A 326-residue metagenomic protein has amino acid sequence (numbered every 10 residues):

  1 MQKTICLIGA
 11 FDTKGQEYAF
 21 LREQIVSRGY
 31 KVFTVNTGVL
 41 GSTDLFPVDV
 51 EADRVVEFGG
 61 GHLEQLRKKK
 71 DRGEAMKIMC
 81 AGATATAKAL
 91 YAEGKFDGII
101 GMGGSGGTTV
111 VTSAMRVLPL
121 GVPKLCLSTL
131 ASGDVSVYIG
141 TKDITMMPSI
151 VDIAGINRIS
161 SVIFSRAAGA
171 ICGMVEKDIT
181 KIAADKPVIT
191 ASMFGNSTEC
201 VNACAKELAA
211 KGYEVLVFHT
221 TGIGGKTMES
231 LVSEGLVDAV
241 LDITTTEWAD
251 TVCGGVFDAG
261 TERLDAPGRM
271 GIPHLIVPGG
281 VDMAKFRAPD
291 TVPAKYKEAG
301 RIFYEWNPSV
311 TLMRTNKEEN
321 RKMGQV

Functional and structural regions predicted by a protein language model:
M1-T43, G98, T108-V117, G121-C126: N-terminal phosphate-binding or glycine-rich loops at protein starts, especially the Walker A/P-loop of NTPases
A10-Q16, D97-V111, T190-V201, T221-I223 (+2 more regions): Gly/Ser/Thr-rich loops at beta-strand to alpha-helix junctions that form or flank small-molecule/cofactor-binding
K14-E23, F33, V39-V50, A184-K226 (+1 more regions): Glycine-rich phosphate/diphosphate-binding loop of Rossmann-like nucleotide-binding domains
F46-K95: Phosphate/nucleotide-donor binding subsite
R67-K69, D134-N196, K322-Q325: Cap/lid and interdomain-hinge subdomains that line or gate substrate/regulatory clefts in soluble alpha/beta enzymes
G98-G101, V110-I139, P148, L216-T220 (+1 more regions): Short, acidic/small-residue loops that bind anionic groups at enzyme active sites
A209-L264: Acidic, glycine-rich loop-and-beta core segments that form the ion-binding/anion-interacting portion of active sites
T246-V326: A glycine- and small/hydrophobic-rich beta-loop-beta segment that serves as a flexible "lid/hinge" or phosphate-binding
